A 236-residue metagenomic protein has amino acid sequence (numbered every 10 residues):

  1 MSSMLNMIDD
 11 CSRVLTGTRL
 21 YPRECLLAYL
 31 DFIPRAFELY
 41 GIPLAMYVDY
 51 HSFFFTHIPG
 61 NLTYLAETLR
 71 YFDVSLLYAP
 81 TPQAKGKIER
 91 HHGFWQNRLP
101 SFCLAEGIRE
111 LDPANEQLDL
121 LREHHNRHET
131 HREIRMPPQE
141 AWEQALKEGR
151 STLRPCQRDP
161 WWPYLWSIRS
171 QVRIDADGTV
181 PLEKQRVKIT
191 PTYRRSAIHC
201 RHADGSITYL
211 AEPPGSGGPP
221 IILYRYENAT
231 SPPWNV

Functional and structural regions predicted by a protein language model:
M1-M4, D10-P113, H124, G218 (+1 more regions): RNase H-like DDE/DDD metal-dependent nuclease/strand-transfer catalytic core used by mobile genetic elements
S3, P43, A79, D119 (+2 more regions): Generic secretory/membrane-interface signal
D9-D10, H202: Short, acidic, Ser/Thr-enriched surface-loop or helix-capping motifs
H92, Q96, N115-R122, Q139-E143 (+1 more regions): A general structural signal for well-ordered alpha-helical packing
L111, E116-D119, E123-E133: Long, charge-rich alpha-helical interaction segments
N126-V236: C-terminal, beta-rich DNA-binding module of retroviral/retroelements integrases
